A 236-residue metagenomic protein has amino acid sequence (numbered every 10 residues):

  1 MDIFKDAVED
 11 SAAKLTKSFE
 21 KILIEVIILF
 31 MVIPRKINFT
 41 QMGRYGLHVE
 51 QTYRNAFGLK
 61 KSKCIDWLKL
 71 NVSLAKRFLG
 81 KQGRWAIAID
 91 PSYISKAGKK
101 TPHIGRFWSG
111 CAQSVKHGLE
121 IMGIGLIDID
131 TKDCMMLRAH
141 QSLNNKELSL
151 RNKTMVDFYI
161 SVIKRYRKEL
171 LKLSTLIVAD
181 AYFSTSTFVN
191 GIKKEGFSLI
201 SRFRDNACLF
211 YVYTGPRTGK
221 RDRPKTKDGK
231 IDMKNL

Functional and structural regions predicted by a protein language model:
M1-W67: Gly/serine-rich nucleotide phosphate-binding loop at the start of the catalytic core of nucleotide/ADP-ribose-handling
L29, F57-K132: Active-site-proximal, Lys/Arg-enriched surface segment that forms a nucleic-acid-binding/basic interface patch
P34, W67, K116, A181-S184 (+1 more regions): Short, glycine/acidic-rich beta->alpha junctions
N38, L70-N71, G83-I87, E120 (+2 more regions): Generic hydrophobic, aliphatic-rich segments that mediate packing or membrane embedding
R44, T52-A56, G110-L173: Electropositive, glycine- and tryptophan-enriched low-complexity nucleic-acid-binding patches
I89-S92, R138-N144, R204-D205: Short loop/turn segments at strand-loop or loop-helix junctions that form parts of catalytic or ligand-binding pockets
A97-H103, C134-L137, R151, V189-N190 (+1 more regions): Short, conserved acidic/polar surface loops in the N-terminal third of protein domains
N144-L236: An internal, acidic/charged active-site-proximal segment that coordinates divalent cations and/or engages
